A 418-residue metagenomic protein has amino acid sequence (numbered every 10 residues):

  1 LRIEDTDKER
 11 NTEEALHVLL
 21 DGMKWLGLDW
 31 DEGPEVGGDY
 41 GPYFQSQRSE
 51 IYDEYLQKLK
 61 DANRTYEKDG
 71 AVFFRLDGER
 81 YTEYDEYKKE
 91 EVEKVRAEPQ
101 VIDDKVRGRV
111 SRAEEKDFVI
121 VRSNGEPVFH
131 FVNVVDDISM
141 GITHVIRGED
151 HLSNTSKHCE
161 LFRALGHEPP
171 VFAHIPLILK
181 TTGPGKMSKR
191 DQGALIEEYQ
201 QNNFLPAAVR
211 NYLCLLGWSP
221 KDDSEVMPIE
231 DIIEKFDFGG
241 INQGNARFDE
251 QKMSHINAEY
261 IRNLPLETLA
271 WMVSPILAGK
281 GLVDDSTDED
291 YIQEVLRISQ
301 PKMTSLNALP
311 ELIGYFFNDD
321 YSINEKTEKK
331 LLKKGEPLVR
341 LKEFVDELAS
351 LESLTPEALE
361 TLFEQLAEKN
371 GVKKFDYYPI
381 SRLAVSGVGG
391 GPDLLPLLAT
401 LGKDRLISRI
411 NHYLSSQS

Functional and structural regions predicted by a protein language model:
L1-D5, M140-H144, A194, F344 (+2 more regions): Glycine- and acidic
L1-F74, N154-L165, A208: N-terminal Rossmann-like or analogous alpha/beta NTP/dinucleotide-binding catalytic cores that position adenine
K8-R10, L165-I323, S386-S418: Catalytic adenosine-cofactor/nucleotide-binding cores of aminoacyl-tRNA synthetases and other
Q45, L56-K189, L195-Y199, P220: Active-site cores that bind ATP or allylic diphosphates and position pyrophosphate for catalysis
E328-A358: Long, amphipathic alpha-helical coiled-coil segments characteristic of histidine-phosphotransfer scaffolds
T355-L401, R405: Helix-rich, typically C-terminal accessory recognition domains appended to large enzymatic cores
